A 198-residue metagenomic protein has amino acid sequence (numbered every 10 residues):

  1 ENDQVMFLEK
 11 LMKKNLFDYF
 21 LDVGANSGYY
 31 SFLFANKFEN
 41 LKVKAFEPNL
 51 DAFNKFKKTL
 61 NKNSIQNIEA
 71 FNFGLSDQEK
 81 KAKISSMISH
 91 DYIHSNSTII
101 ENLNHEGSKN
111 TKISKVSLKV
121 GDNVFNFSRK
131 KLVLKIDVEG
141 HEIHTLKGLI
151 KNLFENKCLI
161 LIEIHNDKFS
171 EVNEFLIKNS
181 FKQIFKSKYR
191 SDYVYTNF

Functional and structural regions predicted by a protein language model:
E1-F198: Phosphate/nucleotide-binding beta-alpha loop and adjacent structural elements of enzyme active sites
